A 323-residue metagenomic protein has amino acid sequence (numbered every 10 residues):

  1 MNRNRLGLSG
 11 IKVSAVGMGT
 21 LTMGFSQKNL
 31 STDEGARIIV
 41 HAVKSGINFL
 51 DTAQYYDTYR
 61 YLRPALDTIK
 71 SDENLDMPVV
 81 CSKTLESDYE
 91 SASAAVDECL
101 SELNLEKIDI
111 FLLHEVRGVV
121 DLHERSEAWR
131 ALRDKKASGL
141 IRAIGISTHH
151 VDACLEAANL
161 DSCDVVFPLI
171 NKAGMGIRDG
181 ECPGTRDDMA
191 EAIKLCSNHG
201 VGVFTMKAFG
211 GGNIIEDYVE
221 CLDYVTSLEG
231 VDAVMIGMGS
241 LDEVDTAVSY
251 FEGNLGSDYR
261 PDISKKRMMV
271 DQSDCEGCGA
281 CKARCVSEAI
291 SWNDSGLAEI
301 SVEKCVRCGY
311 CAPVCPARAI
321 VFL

Functional and structural regions predicted by a protein language model:
M1-D76: N-terminal binding-site loop/beta-alpha segment at the start of enzyme catalytic domains that lines or forms
L6, M18, L50, L62 (+7 more regions): Conserved, mostly hydrophobic/aromatic
L21-D33, C81-E90, I214-E216: Active-site mouth loops of central-metabolism enzymes
S26-Q27, S87-D187, E191-F204, F209-G210: Glycine/proline-rich, positively charged, aromatic-decorated active-site loop/lid region on the catalytic face
V43-K44, L160, M189, I193-L255 (+3 more regions): Conserved short secondary-structure transition element at the edge of the structured enzyme core that lines
D76-P78, C163-N171, N254-P261: Short hydrophobic/aromatic-enriched beta-strand-loop microsegments
G200, K207, E303-L323: Flanking helices and flexible, charged tails adjoining ferredoxin-like Fe-S electron-transfer domains in multi-subunit
D258-G277, E288-R307, V321-L323: Ferredoxin-like iron-sulfur electron-transfer modules
